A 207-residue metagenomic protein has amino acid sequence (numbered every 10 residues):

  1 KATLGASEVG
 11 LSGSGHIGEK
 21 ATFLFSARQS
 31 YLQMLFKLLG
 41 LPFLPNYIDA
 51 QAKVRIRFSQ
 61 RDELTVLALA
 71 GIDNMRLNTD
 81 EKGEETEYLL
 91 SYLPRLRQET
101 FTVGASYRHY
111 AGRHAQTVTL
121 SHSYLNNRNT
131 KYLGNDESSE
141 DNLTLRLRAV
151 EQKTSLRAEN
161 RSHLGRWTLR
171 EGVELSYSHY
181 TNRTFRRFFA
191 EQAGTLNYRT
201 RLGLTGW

Functional and structural regions predicted by a protein language model:
K1-P42, D49-R57, T65-L69: Predominantly transmembrane beta-strands of Gram-negative outer membrane beta-barrel pores used for transport
T3, L44, L96-Q98: Short, solvent-exposed secondary-structure boundary motifs
A21-A27, F43-L44, E63, G71-E87 (+3 more regions): A subset of solvent-exposed loop/turn segments in beta-rich extracellular surface proteins, enriched in glycine
M34-L35, E87-Y88, E140-D141, A190: General secondary-structure edge motif
M34-L39, N78-D80, T130-Y132, R183-F185: Short acidic, glycine/proline-rich loop/turn micro-motifs
R55-D73, P94-W207: Face-selective signature of the C-terminal outer-membrane beta-barrel domain
L90-Y92: Histidine-acidic residue clusters that define the catalytic metal-binding segment of zinc metallopeptidase domains
